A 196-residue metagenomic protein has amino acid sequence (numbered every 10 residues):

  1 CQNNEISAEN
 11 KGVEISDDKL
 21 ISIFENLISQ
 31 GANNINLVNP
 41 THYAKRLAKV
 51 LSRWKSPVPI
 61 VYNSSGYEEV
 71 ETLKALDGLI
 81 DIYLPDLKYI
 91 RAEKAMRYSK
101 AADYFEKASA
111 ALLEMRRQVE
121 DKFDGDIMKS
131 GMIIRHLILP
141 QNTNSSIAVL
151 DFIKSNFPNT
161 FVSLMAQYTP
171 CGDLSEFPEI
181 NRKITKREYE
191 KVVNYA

Functional and structural regions predicted by a protein language model:
C1-E14: Canonical Radical SAM [4Fe-4S] cluster-binding loop centered on the CxxxCxxC motif and its immediate flanking residues
E5-A8, K19, H42-A44: A short acidic, glycine/proline-enriched capping/turn motif at secondary-structure boundaries, especially helix N-cap
E14, N63, R182-K183: Residue-level marker of alpha-helix boundaries and capping positions
E14-D17, T143, I147, K186: Electropositive phosphate-/nucleotide-binding environments in soluble metabolic enzymes
E25-P178: Conserved AdoMet/S-adenosylmethionine-binding subsite of the radical SAM
F177-K186: Short, flexible active-site recognition loops that position polar ligands and cofactors
K186-A196: Structured C-terminal cap/extension of enzyme domains
